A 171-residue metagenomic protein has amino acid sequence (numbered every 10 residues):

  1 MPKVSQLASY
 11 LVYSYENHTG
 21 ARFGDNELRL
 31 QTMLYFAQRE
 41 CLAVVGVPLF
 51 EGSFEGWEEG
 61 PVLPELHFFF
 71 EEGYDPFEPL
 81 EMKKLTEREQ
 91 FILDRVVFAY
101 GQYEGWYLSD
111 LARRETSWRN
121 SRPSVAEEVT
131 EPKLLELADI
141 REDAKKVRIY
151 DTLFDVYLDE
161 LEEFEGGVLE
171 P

Functional and structural regions predicted by a protein language model:
M1-P171: Domain-edge interaction signal
